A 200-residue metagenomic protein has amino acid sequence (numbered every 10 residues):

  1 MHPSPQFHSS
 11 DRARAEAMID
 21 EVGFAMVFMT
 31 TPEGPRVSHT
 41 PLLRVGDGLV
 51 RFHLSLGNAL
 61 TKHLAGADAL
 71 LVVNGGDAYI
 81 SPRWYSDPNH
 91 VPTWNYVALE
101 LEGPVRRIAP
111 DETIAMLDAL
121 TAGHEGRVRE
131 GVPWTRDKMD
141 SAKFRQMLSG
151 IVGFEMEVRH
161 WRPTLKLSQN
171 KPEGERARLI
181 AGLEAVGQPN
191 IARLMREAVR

Functional and structural regions predicted by a protein language model:
M1-H2, R44: Short, basic, glycine/proline-bearing loop/turn elements
H2-M26: Short, basic/aromatic recognition patches
E16, N89-H90, K143-Q146: A generic local secondary-structure boundary/capping motif
E21-L56: Short beta-strand segments
R51, L70, E102, G153-E157: Beta-strand secondary-structure signal
R51-V72, E184-N190, R196-V199: An N-terminal domain-start capping segment
L56-A119: Short, structured beta-strand-loop surface elements
R106-R200: C-terminal edge-of-domain segments
